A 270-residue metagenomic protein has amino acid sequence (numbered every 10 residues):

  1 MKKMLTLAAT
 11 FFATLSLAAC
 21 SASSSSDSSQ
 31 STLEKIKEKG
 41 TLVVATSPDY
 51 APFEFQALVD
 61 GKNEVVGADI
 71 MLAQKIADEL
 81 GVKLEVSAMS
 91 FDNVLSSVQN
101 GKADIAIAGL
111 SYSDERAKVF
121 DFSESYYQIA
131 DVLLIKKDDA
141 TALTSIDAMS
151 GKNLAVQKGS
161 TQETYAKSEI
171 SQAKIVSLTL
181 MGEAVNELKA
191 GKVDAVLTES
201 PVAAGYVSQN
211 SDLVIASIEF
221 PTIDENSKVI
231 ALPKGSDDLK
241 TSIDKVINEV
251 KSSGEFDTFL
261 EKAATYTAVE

Functional and structural regions predicted by a protein language model:
L15-A19: C-terminal motif of bacterial Sec signal peptides marking the signal peptidase cleavage site
S21, I70-E79, S160, S227-T267: Extended ligand-binding regions for polar small-molecule ligands
D27-G109: Extracytoplasmic small-molecule ligand-binding "clamshell" domains of the periplasmic binding protein/Venus flytrap
G40-T46, I146-G159: Short loop->beta-strand "edge-of-pocket" segments that line small-molecule binding or catalytic clefts across diverse
A68-I70, E85-S96, T141, V176-N186 (+1 more regions): Short helix-initiation/N-cap motifs at beta->coil->alpha
Q74, K83-A148: Acidic, polar ligand-binding/catalytic clefts
L110-K118, Y165-S168, K189-A190, D194-E225: A ligand-binding cleft/hinge motif common to bilobed small-molecule-binding domains
Q128-I135, A204-I247, A264-E270: Periplasmic-binding protein-like
